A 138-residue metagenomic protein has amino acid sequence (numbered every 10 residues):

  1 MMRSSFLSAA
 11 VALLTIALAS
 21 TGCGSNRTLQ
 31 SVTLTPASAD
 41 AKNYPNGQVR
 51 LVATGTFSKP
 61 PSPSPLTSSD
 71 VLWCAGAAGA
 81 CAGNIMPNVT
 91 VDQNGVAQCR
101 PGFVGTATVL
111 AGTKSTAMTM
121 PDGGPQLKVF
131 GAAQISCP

Functional and structural regions predicted by a protein language model:
M1-T21: Sec-dependent bacterial lipoprotein signal peptides
G22-P138: Extracytoplasmic soluble-region selector
